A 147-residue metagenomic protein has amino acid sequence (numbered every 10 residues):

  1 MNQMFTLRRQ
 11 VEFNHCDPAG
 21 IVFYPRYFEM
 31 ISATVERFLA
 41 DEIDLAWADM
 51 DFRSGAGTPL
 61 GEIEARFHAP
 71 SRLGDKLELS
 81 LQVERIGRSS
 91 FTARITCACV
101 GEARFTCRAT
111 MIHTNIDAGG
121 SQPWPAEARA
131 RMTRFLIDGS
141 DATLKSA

Functional and structural regions predicted by a protein language model:
M1-E78, E84-A147: Terminal targeting signals and extreme-terminal segments of soluble enzymes
